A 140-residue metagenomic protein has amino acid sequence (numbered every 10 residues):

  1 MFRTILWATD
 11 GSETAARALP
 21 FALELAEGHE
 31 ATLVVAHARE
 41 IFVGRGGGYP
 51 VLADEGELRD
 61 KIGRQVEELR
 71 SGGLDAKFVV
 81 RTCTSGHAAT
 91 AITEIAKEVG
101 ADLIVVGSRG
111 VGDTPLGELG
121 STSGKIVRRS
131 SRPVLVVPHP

Functional and structural regions predicted by a protein language model:
F2-L52, G72-K77: Small/aliphatic-rich secondary-structure junction motif
L23, T93, G124: Active-site phosphate/pyrophosphate- and oxyanion-stabilizing loops and adjacent acidic/basic residues in soluble
A38-E40, C83, H139: Active-site loop/turn elements of alpha/beta-hydrolase fold enzymes, especially the short glycine-/histidine-rich
P50-K61: A short acidic, glycine-rich active-site loop that binds or catalyzes chemistry on phosphate/adenosine moieties
R70-I104: Structural beta-alpha unit
L103-K125, R129, H139: Glycine-rich, Arg-bearing micro-motifs that act as flexible, cationic patches
